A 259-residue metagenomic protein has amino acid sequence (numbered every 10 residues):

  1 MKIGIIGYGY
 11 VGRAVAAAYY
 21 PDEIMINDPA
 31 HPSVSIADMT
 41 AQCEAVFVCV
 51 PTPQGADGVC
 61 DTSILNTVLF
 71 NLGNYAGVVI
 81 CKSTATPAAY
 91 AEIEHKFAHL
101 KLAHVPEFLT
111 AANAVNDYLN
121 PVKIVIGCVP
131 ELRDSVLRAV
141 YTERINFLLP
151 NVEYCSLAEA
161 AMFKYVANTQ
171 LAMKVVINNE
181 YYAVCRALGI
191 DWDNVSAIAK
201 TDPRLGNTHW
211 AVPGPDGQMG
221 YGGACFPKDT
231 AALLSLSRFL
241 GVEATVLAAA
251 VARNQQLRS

Functional and structural regions predicted by a protein language model:
M1-S259: Structural/interface elements that position substrates and couple domains in central-metabolism enzymes
